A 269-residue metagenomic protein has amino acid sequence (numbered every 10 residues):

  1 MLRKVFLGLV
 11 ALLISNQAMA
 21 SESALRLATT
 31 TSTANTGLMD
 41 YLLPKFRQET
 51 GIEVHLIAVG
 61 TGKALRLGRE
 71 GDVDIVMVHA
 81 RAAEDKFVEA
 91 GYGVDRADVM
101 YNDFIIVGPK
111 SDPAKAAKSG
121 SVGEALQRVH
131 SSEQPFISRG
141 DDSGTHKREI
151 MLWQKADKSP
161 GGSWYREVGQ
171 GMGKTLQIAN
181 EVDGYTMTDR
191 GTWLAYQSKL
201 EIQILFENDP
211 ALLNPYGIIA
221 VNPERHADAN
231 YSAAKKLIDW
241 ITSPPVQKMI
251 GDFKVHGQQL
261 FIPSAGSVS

Functional and structural regions predicted by a protein language model:
M1-F6: Bacterial N-terminal signal peptides that target proteins for export
A11-L12, K63: Short, linear, compositionally biased motifs with a strong N-terminal bias
S15-N16: N-terminal signal peptide c-region/cleavage motif recognized by signal peptidases
S21-E53, G62, R66-D72, A80-R81 (+3 more regions): Exported/periplasmic ABC-transporter solute-binding proteins
G71, N102-D103: Short, conserved active-site loops that position catalytic residues or coordinate cofactors/metal ions across diverse
I75-Y101: Acidic, polar ligand-binding/catalytic clefts
I106: Serine endopeptidase catalytic core focused on the charge-relay Asp
